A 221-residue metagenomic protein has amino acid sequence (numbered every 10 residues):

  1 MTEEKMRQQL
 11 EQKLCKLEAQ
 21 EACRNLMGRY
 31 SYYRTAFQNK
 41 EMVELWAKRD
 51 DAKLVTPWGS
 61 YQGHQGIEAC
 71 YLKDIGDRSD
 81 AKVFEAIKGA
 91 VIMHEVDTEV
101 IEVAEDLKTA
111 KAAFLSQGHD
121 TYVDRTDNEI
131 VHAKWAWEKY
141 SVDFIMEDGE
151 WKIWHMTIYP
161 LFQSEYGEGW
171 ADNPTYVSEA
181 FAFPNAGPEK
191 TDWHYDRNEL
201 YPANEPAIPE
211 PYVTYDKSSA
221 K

Functional and structural regions predicted by a protein language model:
M1-Y32, A36-K48: Short, low-complexity N-terminal intrinsically disordered segments enriched in polar/charged residues
E18, G59-Q62, H132: A structural signal for alpha-helical segments
E21, V91-I92, A133-W135: Transmembrane beta-barrel outer-membrane domains
N39-T121: A solvent-exposed, acidic/Ser-Thr-rich amphipathic alpha-helical stretch
H94-V96, W135-Y140: Short, surface-exposed coil-to-beta transition loops
T109-A113, W137-W170, P174: Short beta-strand edge/turn micro-motifs at domain boundaries
H119-K134, Q163-S164: Short, cysteine-centered beta-strand-loop-beta hairpins and adjacent loop/turn segments enriched in charged/polar
L161-Q163, W170-K221: A hydrophobic membrane-anchoring alpha-helix module
